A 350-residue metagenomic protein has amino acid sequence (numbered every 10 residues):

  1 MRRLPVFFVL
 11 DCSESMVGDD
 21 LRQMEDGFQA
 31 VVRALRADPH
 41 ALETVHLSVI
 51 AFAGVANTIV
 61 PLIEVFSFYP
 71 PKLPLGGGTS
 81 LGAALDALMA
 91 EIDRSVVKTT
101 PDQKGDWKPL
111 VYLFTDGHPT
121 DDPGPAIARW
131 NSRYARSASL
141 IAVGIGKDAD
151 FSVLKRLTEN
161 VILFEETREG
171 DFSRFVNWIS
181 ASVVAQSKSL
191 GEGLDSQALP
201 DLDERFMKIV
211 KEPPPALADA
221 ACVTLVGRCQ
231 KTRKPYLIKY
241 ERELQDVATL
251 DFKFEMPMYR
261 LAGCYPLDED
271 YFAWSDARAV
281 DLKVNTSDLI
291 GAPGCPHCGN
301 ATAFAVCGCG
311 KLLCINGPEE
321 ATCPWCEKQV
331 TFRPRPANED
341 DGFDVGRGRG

Functional and structural regions predicted by a protein language model:
M1-V60, L88, L110-F114: Von Willebrand factor
E14, N57-I59, S67-K108, T120-D122 (+2 more regions): Von Willebrand factor
K147-M207: Von Willebrand factor A/integrin I-like adhesion domains
P214-V226, L282-A303, L312-P318: Short, flexible, mixed-charge glycine/proline-rich loop motifs that serve as phosphate/nucleic-acid-contacting
C229-T232, C295-C298, V306-C307, C323-C326: Short cysteine-rich clusters marking metal-coordination/redox-active sites
R233-Y240, G299-A303, K311-L313, Q329-V330: Cys/His-rich microdomains that often coordinate metals
Y240-V247, V306-L312, P318-P324, R335-G342: Short cysteine/histidine-rich zinc-coordinating motifs and their immediately flanking basic loops
E255-V280, K328-F343: Short metal-binding segments enriched for Cys and/or His
